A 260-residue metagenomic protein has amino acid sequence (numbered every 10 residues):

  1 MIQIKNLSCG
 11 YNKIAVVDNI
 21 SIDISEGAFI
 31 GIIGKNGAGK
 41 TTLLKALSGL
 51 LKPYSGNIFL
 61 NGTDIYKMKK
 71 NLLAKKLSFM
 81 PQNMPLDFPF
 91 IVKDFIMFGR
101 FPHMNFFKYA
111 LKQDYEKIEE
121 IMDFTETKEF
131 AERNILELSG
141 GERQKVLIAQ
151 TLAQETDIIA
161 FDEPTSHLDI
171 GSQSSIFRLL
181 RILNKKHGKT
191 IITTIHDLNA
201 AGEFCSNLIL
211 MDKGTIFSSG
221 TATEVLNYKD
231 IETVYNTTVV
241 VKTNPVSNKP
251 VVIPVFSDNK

Functional and structural regions predicted by a protein language model:
I33-K35: The feature captures the beta-strand-to-loop junction immediately N-terminal to the Walker
S48: Helix-to-loop junction immediately C-terminal to a conserved catalytic motif
G56-D64, L73: Conserved ABC transporter NBD signature motif
M97, K112-F130, E155: Conserved ABC ATPase "signature" region
N134-L138, E142: Conserved ABC ATPase signature
I159-E163: Catalytic Walker B motif of ABC-type/P-loop ATPase nucleotide-binding domains
